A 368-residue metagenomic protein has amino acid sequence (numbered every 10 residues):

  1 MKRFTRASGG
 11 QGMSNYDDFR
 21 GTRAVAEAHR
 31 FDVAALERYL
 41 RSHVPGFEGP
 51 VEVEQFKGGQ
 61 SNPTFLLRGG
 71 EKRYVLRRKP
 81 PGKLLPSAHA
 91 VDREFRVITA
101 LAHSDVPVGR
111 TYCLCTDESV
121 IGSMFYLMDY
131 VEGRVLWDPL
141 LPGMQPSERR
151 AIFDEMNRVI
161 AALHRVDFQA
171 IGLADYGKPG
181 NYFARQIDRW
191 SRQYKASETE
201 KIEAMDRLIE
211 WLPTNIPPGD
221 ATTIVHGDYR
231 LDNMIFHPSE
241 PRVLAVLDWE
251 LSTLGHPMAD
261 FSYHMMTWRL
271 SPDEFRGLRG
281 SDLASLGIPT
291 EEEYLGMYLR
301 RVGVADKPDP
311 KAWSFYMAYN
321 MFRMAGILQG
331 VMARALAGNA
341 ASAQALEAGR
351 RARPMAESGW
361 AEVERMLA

Functional and structural regions predicted by a protein language model:
S14-F47: Juxta-kinase regulatory segment immediately upstream of eukaryotic protein kinase catalytic domains
P50-I224, H237-P241: ATP-binding pocket architecture of kinase catalytic cores
A102, H164-F168, L247-E250, R269 (+1 more regions): Protein kinase-like catalytic domain
G177-K178, D306-Y319: All-alpha amphipathic helical-bundle segments outside canonical DNA-binding/catalytic cores that form hydrophobic
I224-H226, L231: Catalytic-loop of the protein kinase fold
I235-Y263: Catalytic activation segment of kinase domains across protein kinase-like and atypical kinase folds
A259-V304, Y319-A337: Active-site activation/catalytic loop segments of kinase-like enzymes and analogous catalytic loops in related
A305-P310, M324-A368: Helical subdomain adjoining the active site within ATP-dependent kinase catalytic cores
